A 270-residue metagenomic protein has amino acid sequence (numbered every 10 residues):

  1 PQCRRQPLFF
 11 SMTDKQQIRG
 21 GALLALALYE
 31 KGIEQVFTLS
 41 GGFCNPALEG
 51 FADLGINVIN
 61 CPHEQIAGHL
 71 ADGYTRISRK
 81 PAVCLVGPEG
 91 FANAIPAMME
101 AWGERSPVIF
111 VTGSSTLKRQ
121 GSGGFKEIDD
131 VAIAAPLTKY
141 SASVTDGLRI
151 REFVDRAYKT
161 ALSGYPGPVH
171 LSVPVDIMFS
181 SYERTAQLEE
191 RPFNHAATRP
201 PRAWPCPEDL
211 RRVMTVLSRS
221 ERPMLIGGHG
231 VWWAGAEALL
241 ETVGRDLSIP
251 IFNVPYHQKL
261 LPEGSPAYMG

Functional and structural regions predicted by a protein language model:
F10-G270: N-terminal alpha/beta PP-like core and its mobile active-site loop of ThDP/TPP-dependent enzymes
